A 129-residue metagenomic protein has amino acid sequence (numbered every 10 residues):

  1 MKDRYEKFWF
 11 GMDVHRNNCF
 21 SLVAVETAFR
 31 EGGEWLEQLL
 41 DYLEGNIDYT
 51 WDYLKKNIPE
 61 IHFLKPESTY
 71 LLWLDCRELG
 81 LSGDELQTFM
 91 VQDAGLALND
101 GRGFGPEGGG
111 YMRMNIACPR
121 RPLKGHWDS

Functional and structural regions predicted by a protein language model:
M1-S129: PLP-dependent class I/II
